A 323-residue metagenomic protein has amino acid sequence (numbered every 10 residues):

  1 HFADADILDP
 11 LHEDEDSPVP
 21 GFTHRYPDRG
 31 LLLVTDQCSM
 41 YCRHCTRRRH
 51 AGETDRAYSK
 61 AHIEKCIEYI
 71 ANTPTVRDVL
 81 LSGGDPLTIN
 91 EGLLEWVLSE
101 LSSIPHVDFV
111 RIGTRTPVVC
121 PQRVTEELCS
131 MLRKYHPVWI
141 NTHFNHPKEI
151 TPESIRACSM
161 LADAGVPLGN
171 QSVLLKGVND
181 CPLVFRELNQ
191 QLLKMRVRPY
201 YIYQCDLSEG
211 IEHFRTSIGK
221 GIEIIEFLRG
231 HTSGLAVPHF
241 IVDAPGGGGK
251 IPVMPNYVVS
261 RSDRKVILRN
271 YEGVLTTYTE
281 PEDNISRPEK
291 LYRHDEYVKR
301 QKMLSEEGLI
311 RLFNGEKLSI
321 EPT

Functional and structural regions predicted by a protein language model:
H1, K194-T323: Auxiliary Fe-S-binding modules of radical SAM enzymes
H1-H24, I310, S319-I320: Flexible, acidic/Gly-rich N-terminal and inter-domain linker regions that tether and position cofactor-handling modules
D16-T46: N-terminal pre-triad scaffold of radical SAM enzymes
L32-L33, C45, V79-L81, P86-L87 (+1 more regions): Conserved catalytic-core segments centered on acid/base and nucleophilic motifs
C45-A57: Iron-sulfur (Fe-S) cluster-binding segments and ferredoxin-like electron-carrier domains, especially [2Fe-2S]
G52-D55, G83-G84, I112: Surface-exposed cleft-lining segments at the edges of enzyme active sites
R56-K65: Short cysteine/histidine-rich metal-coordination sites, predominantly Zn2+-binding motifs
E64-D78, L87-T232: Conserved AdoMet/S-adenosylmethionine-binding subsite of the radical SAM
